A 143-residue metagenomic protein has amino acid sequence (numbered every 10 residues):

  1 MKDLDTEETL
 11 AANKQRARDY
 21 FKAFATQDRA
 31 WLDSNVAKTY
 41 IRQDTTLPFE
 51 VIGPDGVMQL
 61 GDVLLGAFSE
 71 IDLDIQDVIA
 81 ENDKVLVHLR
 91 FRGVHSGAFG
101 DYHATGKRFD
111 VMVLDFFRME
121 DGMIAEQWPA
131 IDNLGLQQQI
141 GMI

Functional and structural regions predicted by a protein language model:
M1-I143: C-terminal and inter-domain tail/linker signature
